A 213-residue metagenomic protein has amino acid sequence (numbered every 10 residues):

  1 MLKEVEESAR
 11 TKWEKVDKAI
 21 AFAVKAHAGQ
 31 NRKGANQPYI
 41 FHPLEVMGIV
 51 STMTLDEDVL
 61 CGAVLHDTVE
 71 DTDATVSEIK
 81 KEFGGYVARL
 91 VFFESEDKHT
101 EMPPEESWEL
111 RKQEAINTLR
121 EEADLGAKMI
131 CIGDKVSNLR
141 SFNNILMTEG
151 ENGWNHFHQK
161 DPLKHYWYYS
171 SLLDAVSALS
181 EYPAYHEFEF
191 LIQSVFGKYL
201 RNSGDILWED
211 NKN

Functional and structural regions predicted by a protein language model:
M1-N213: Active-site helical microenvironments for divalent-metal-assisted chemistry
